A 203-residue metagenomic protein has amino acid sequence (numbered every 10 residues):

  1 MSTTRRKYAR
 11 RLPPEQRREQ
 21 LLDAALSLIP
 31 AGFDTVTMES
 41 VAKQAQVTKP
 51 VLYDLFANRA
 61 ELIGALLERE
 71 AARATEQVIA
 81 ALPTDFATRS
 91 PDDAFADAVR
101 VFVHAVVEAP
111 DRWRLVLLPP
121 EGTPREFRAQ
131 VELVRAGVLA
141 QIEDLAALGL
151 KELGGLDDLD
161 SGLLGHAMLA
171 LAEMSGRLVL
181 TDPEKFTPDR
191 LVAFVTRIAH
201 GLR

Functional and structural regions predicted by a protein language model:
M1-Q16, G154-L156: N-terminal intrinsically disordered/low-complexity leader segments
Y8, T35-T37, R59, L156-S161: Short glycine/proline-centered loop/turn elements that form peptide/ligand docking sites
P14-A25, V41, L66-E70, A74 (+1 more regions): Generic hydrophobic, amphipathic alpha-helix propensity
Q20, A24, A31-E61, A65: Helix-turn-helix
A65, I79-E108, L164-M168, V192: Hydrophobic alpha-helical connector segments
E76, R125-K151, G162-H166, M174 (+1 more regions): Amphipathic alpha-helical packing segments from all-alpha helical-bundle domains
H104-A140: Short secondary-structure transition hinges
L156-L178, D189-L202: Hydrophobic alpha-helical segments that form the core of small-molecule binding pockets and/or dimer interfaces
